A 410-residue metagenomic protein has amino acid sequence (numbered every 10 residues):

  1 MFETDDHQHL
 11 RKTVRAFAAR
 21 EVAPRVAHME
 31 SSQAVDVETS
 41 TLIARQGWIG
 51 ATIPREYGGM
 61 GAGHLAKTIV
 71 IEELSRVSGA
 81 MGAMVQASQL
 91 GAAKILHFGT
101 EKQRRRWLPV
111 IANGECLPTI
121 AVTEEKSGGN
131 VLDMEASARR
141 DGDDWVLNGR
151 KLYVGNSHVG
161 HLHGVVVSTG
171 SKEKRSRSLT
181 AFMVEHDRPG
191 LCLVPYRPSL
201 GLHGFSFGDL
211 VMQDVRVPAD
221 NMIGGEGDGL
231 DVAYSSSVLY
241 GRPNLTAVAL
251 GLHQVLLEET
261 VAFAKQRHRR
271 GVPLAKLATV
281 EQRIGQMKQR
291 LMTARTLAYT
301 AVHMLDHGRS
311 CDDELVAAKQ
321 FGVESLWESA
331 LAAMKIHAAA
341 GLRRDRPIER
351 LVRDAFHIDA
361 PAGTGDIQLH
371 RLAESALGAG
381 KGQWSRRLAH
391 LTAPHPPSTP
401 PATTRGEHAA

Functional and structural regions predicted by a protein language model:
F2-D6, L10, R76, L193-M292 (+3 more regions): Glycine-rich beta->alpha junctions and the first turn(s) of the following alpha-helix
A23-A34, V261, K265-P273, K288-F321 (+1 more regions): C-terminal helix-coil-helix/basic helical segment that borders enzyme active sites and/or dimer interfaces and provides
R45-E115, G155-L162, L305, R350-D354: Internal helix-loop-helix
G61-V70, N130-M134, V211, V217: Structural signature of FAD isoalloxazine-binding scaffolds in flavoprotein oxidoreductases
I69-V70, L90, H337-A410: Glycine-rich phosphate/cofactor-binding loops in nucleotide/flavin-utilizing enzymes
G114-V122: A short, Trp-centered hydrophobic/proline-enriched beta-strand micro-motif
A136-R139: A structural signal for short hydrophobic beta-strand segments in well-ordered beta-sheet cores
N148-L193: A short core secondary-structure module
